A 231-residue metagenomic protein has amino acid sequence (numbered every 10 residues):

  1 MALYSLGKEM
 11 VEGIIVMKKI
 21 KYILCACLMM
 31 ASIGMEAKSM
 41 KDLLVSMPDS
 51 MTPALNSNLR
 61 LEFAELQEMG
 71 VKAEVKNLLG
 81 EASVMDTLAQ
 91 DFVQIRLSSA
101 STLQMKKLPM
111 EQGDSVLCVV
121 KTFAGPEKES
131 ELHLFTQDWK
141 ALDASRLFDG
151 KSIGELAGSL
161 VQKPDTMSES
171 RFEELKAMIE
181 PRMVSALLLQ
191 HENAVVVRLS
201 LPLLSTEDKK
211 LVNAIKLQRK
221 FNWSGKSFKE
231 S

Functional and structural regions predicted by a protein language model:
M1-D42: Bacterial Sec-dependent N-terminal signal peptides
A37-M110: Terminal domain-start segments
I95, T122-K128, E207-V212: Short consensus segments that form the blades of beta-propeller domains, in both extracellular/periplasmic
A100-L103, L117, E127-L132, I179-M183 (+1 more regions): Short, surface-exposed coil-to-beta transition loops
K106-P126, V197-S200: Exposed beta-strand-loop-beta-strand "reactive/processing" segments of non-cytosolic proteins
V116-G150: Mid-length scaffold segments of soluble, non-membrane domains
W139, G225-S227: Short coil turn/linker residues within repeat-based beta-strand modules
S145-N222, K229-S231: Short aromatic loop motif centered on NTY/YTY
